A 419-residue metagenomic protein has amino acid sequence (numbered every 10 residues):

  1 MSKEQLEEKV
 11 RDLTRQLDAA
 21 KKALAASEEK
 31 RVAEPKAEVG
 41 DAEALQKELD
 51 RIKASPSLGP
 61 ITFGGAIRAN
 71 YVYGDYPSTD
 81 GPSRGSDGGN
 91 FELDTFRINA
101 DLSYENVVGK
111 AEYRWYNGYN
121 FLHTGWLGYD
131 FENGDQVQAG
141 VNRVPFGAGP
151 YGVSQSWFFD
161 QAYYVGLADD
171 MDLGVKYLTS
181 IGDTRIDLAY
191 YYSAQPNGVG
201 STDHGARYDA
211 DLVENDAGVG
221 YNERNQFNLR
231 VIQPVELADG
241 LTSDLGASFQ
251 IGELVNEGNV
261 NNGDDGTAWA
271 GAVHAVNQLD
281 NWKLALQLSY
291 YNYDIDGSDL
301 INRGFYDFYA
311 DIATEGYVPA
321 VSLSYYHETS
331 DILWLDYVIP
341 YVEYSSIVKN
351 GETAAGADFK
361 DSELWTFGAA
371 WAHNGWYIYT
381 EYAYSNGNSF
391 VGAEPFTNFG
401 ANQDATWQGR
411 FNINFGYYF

Functional and structural regions predicted by a protein language model:
M1-R68, F419: N-terminal periplasmic/intermembrane-space "pro-region" immediately following the signal or transit peptide
I52-T79, G85-G198, T202, I232-A238 (+2 more regions): Outer membrane beta-barrel
S57-G65, E105-V107, N133-D135, G182-I186 (+8 more regions): Outer-envelope beta-barrel architecture signal
G65-Y71, A111-Y113, A139-V141, L188-Y192 (+7 more regions): Transmembrane beta-barrel strands of outer-membrane/channel proteins
G85-N90, W115-Y119, Y164-L167, A217-R224 (+5 more regions): Replace "Gram-negative outer membrane beta-barrel proteins" with "bacterial and organellar outer membrane beta-barrel
D94-I98, V107, H123-L127, M171-V175 (+7 more regions): Hydrophobic, lipid-facing positions within transmembrane beta-strands of outer-membrane proteins
L229, Q233-E352, E363, A405 (+1 more regions): Detector for outer-membrane/organellar transmembrane beta-barrel domains, recognizing the amphipathic beta-strand
H373-F419: Predominantly the C-terminal beta-signal and adjacent terminal strand-loop region of outer-membrane beta-barrel
